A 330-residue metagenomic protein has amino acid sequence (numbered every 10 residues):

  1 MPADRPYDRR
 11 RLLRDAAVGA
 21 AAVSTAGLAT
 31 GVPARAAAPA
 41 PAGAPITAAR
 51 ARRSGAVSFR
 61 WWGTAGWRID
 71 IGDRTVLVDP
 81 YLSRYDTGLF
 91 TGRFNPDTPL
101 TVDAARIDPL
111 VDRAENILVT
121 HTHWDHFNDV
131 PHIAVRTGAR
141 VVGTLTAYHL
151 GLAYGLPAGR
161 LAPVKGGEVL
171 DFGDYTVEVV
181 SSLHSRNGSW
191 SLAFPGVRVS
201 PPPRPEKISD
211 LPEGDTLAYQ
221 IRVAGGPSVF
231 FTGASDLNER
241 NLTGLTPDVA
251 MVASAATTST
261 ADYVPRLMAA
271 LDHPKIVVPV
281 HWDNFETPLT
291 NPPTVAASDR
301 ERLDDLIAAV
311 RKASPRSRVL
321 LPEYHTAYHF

Functional and structural regions predicted by a protein language model:
M1-Y7: N-terminal secretory signal peptides
D8-T25: N-terminal export leaders
L28-G66, D70: C-terminal segment of N-terminal export signals and the immediately downstream linker at the start of the mature
R52-R106, P212-G233: Conserved beta-strand hairpin/beta-sheet module of binuclear metal-dependent hydrolase folds, prominently
R74-V119, H123, N128-H132, A158 (+3 more regions): Pre-active-site segment of Zn-dependent metallo-hydrolases
V78-D79, A114-T122, V142-T144, F230-G233 (+3 more regions): Active-site neighborhood of phospho(di)ester-bond hydrolases with catalytic His/Asp-centered motifs
G155-V169, A269-F330: Binuclear metal-ion centers of metallo-dependent hydrolases, dominated by the metallo-beta-lactamase
P203-A270: Active-site-proximal loop/helix segments of hydrolase catalytic cores
